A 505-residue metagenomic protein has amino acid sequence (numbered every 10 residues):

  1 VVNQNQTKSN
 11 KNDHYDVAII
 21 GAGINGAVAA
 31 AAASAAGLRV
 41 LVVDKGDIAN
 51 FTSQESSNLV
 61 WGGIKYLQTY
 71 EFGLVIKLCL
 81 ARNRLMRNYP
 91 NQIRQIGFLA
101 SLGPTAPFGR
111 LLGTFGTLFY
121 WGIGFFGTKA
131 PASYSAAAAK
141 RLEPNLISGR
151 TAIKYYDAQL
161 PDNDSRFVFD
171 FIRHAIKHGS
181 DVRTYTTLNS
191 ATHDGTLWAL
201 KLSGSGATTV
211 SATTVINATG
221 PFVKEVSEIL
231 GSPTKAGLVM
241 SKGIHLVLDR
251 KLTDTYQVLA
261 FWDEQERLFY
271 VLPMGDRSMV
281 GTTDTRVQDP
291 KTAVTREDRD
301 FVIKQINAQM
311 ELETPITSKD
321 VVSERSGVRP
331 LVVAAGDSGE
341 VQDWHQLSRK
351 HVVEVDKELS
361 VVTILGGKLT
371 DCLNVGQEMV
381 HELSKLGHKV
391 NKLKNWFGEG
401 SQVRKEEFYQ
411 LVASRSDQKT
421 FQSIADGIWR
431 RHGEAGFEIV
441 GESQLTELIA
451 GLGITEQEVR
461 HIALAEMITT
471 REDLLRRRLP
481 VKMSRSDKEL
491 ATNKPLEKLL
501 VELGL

Functional and structural regions predicted by a protein language model:
K11-G23: Beta1/beta-strand and adjacent pyrophosphate-binding region of the FAD-binding site in flavoprotein oxidoreductases
D13-Y15, G206-T214: Core beta-strand elements of the Rossmann-like FAD/NAD(P) dinucleotide-binding domain in flavoenzyme oxidoreductases
I20, V210-G220: Short hydrophobic core segments
S34-E55: Glycine-rich FAD pyrophosphate-binding loop
N58-L142, F269: Dinucleotide-binding Rossmann-like beta1-alpha1 core, especially the glycine-rich loop that anchors the ADP
L102-H178, R183, A191-T196, G275 (+2 more regions): Flavin (FAD/FMN) cofactor-binding and adjacent substrate-gating region of FAD-dependent oxidoreductase domains
D170, H174, K235-M240, L252-T253 (+8 more regions): C-terminal catalytic lobe of FAD-dependent flavoproteins
N217-S232: Flavin (primarily FAD) binding-site architecture
